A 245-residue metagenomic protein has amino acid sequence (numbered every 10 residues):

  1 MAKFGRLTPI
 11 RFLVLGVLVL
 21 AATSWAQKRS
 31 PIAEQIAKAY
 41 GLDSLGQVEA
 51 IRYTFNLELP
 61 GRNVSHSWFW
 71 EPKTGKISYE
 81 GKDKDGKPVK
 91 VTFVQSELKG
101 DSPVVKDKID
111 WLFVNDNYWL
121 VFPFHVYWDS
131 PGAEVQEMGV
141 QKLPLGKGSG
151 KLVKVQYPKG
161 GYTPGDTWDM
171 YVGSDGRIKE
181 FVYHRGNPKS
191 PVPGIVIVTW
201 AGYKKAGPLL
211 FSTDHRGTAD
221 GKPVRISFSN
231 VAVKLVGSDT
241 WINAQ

Functional and structural regions predicted by a protein language model:
M1-P9: N-terminal secretory signal peptides that target proteins for export/translocation
R11-A21: Bacterial N-terminal signal peptides
W25-Q35, S96-D166, P188-V192, A244-Q245: Flexible, processing/modification-adjacent segments and terminal tails in exported/periplasmic/extracellular proteins
K28-P31, A39-D43, G86, K90 (+3 more regions): Intrinsically disordered terminal and processing segments
P31-K106, A133, E137-V140: N-terminal mature ectodomain segment of secretory-pathway/periplasmic proteins
L45, W70-P72, W119, W168 (+1 more regions): Tryptophan-centric aromatic hotspots in well-structured domains and transmembrane helices
K147-A244: Gly/Pro-enriched, hydrophobic low-complexity segments that function as extracytoplasmic propeptides/linkers
